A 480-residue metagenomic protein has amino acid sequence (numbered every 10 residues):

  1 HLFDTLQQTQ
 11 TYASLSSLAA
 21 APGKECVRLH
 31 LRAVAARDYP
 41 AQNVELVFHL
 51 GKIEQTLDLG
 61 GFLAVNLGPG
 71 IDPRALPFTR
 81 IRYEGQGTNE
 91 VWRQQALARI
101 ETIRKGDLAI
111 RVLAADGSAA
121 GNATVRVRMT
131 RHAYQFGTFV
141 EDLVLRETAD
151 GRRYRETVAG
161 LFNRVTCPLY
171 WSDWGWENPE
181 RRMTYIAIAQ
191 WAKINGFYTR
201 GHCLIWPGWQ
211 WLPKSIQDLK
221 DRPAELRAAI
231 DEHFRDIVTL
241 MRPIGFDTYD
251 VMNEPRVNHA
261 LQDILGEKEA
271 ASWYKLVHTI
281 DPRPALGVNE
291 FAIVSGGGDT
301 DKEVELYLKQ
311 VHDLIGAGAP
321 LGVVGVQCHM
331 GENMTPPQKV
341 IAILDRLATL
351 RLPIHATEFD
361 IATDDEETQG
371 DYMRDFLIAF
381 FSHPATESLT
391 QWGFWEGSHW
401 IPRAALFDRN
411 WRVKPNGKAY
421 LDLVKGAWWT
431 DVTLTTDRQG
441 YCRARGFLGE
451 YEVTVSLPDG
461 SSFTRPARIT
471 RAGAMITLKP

Functional and structural regions predicted by a protein language model:
H1, Y12, R28-V65: Extracellular beta-strand ligand-recognition surfaces/modules
I71-V140, R200, L265-K268, S272 (+3 more regions): Beta-strand-rich domain onsets/edges
F136-F139, T248-V251, W273-V304, H355-E358 (+1 more regions): Aromatic-lined carbohydrate-recognition surfaces of secreted/lumenal glycan-active proteins
R164-E177, Y185-G266, A270-V294: Substrate-binding cleft and catalytic face of glycoside hydrolase catalytic domains, especially the flexible beta-alpha
P207-L212, A285-G298, V326-E332, A342-M373 (+1 more regions): Active-site clefts of carbohydrate-active enzymes
W428-Q439: Short, acidic Ser/Thr/Gly-rich low-complexity loop/linker segments typical of extracellular and cell-surface proteins
G449-D459: A short, solvent-exposed beta-strand micro-motif common in secreted/extracellular proteins
D459-P480: Structured interaction patches on ligand/partner-binding surfaces of diverse proteins
